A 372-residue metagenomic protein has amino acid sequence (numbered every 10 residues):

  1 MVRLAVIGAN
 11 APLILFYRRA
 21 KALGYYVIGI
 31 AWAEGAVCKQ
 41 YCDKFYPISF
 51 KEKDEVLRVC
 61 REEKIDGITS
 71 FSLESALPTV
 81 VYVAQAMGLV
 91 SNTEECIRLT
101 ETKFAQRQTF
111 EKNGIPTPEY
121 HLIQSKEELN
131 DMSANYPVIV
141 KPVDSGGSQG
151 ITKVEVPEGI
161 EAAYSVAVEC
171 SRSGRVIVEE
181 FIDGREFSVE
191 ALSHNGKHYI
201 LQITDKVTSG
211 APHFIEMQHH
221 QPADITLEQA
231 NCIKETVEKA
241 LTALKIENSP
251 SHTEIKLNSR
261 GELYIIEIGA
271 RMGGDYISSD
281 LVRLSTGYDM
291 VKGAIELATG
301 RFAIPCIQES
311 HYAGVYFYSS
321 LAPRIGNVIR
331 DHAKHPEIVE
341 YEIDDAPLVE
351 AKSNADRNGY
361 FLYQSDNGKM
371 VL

Functional and structural regions predicted by a protein language model:
M1-E95, F302-A303, H311, S320 (+2 more regions): ATP-binding N-terminal substructure of ATP-dependent carboxylate-amine bond-forming enzymes
L13, K112, L129, G293-L372: Peripheral (often C-terminal) accessory segments that flank ATP-dependent C-N-forming ligase machineries
D66, G174, T242: Short acidic/polar active-site loop segments enriched in Thr and Asp
T100-I177, D183, H194-G196, A223-E235 (+1 more regions): Active-site nucleotide/adenylate-binding loops and adjacent lid/helix of ATP-dependent enzymes
V138, Y199, Y264-E267: Protein kinase-like catalytic core scaffold
E158, E180-I246, P250, L257 (+1 more regions): ATP-dependent carboxylate/phosphate-activation module, predominantly the ATP-grasp catalytic core and closely related
I177, N248-T253, I304-E309: Flexible, glycine/charged-enriched surface loops at secondary-structure junctions
